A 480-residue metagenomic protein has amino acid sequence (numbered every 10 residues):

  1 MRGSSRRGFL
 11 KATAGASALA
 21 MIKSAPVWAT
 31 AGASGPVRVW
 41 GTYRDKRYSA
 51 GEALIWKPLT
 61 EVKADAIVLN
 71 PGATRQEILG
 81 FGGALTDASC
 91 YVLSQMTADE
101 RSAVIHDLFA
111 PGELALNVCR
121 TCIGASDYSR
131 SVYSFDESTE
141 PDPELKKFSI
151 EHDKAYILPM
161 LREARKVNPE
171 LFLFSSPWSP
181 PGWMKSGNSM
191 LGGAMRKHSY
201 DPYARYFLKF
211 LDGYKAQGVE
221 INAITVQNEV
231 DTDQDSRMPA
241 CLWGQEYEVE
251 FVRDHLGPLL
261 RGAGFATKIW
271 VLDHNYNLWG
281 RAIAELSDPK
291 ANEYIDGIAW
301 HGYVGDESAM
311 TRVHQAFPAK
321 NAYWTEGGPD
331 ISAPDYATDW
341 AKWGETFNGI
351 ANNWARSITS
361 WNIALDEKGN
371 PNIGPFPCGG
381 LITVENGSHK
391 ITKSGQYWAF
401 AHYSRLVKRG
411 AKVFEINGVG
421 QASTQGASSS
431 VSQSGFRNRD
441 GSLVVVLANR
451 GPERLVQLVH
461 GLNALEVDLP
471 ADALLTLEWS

Functional and structural regions predicted by a protein language model:
R2, G8-T30: N-terminal export signals
K23-K46: C-terminal segment of N-terminal export signals and the immediately downstream linker at the start of the mature
G35-Y43, D65, L208-D212, N222 (+1 more regions): Substrate-binding and catalytic surfaces of secreted/luminal carbohydrate-active proteins
A50-I221, D254: N-terminal catalytic cores of secreted or lumenal carbohydrate-active enzymes
L85, I123, N228, H301-G302 (+1 more regions): Residues that line or immediately flank small-molecule/substrate-binding pockets and catalytic motifs
G124-A125, S176-P181, Q227-E229, N275 (+1 more regions): Short glycine-enriched loops at secondary-structure junctions
D127-R130, P181-M184, T232-Q234, L278 (+1 more regions): Short catalytic/ligand-binding loop motif for oxyanion handling, primarily in non-cytosolic enzymes, centered on
W178-S189, N222-E248: Active-site-proximal loop/short-helix segments that contain or immediately flank catalytic acid/base residue(s)
